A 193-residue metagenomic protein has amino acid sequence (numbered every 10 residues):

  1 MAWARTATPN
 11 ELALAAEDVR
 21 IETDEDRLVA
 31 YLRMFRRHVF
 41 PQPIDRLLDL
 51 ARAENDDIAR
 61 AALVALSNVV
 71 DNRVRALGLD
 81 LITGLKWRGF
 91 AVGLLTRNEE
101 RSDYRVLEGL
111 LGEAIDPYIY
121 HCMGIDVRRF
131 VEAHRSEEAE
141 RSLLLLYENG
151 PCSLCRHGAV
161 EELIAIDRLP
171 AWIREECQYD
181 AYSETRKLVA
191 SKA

Functional and structural regions predicted by a protein language model:
M1-A7, E17-D18, D26-F40, D45-D71 (+7 more regions): Structural detector for internal amphipathic alpha-helices that build alpha-solenoid repeat scaffolds
R105-L110: Membrane-active, amphipathic/fusogenic segments and juxtamembrane/transmembrane anchors that bind or insert into lipid
E113-A114: Intrinsically disordered, low-complexity transcriptional activation domains of eukaryotic transcription factors
P117-I119: Short, flexible/disordered intra-domain loops and linkers
D180: Catalytic-site neighborhood detector that most strongly recognizes the C-terminal catalytic loop/helix of tyrosine
